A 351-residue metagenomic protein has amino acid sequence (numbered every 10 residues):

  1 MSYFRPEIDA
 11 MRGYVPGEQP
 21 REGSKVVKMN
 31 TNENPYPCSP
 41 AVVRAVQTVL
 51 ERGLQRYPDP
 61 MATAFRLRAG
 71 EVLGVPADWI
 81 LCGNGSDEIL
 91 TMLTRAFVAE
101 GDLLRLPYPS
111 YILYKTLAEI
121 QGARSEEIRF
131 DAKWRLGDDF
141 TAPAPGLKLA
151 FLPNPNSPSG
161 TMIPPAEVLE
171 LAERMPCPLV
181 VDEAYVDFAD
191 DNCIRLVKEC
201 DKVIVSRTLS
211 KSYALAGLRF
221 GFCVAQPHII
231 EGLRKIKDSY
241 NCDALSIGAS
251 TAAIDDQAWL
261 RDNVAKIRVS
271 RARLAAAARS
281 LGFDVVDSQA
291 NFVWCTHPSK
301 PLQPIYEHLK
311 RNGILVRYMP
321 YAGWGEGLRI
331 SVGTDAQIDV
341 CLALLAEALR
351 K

Functional and structural regions predicted by a protein language model:
M1-R56, G146: N-terminal "arm"/small-domain region of PLP-dependent enzymes with the aminotransferase-like
I8, M29, A69, I80 (+9 more regions): Generic structural signal for small/hydrophobic residues in well-ordered secondary structure, especially within
M61, K202-V286: PLP-dependent aminotransferase class I/II
T63-L103, Q121, S299: Phosphate-binding glycine-rich loop
D78, V205, L281-D284, I314-M319: A short linear hydrophobic-aromatic micro-motif
E126, F130-D187: Active-site phosphate-binding strand-loop segment of PLP-dependent enzymes
R268, S280-N312, L328: Conserved PLP-binding catalytic core of the aspartate aminotransferase-like
H308-N312, R317, Y321-K351: PLP-dependent enzyme catalytic core of the Aspartate aminotransferase-like
